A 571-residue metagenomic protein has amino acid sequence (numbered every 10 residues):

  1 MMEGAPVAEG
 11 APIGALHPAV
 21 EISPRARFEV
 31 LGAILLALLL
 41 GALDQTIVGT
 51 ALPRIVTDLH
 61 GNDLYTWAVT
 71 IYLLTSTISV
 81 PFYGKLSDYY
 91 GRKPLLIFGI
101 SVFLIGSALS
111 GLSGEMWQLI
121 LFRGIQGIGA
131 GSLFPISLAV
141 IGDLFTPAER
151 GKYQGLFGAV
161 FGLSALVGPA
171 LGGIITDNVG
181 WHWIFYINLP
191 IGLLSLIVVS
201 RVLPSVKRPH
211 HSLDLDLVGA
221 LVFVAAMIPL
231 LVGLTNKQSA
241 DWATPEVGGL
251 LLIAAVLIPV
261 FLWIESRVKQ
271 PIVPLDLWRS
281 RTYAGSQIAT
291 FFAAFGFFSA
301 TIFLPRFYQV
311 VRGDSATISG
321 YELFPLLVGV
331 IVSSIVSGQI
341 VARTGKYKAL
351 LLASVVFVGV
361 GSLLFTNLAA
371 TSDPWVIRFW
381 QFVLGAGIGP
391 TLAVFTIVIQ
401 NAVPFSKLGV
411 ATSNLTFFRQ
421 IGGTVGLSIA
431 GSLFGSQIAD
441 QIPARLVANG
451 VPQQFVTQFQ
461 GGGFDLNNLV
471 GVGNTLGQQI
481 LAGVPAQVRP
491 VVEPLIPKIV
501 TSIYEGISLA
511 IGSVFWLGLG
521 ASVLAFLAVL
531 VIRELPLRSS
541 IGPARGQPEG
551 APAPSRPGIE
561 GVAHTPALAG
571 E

Functional and structural regions predicted by a protein language model:
M2-V30, I34-L36, W263, R343 (+1 more regions): Transmembrane-helix exit segments and adjacent C-terminal regions of multi-pass membrane proteins
R27-S79, Q118, G180, V218-A220 (+6 more regions): Transmembrane core module of solute transporters
T50, V80-G219, F223, N236 (+3 more regions): Helix-loop-helix hairpins in multi-pass membrane proteins, especially solute transporters
L64, E149-L156, K407-N414: Cytoplasmic loop-to-transmembrane helix junctions
D177-L189, N236-V247, S315, S436-L519: A membrane-interface helix-boundary motif in multi-pass transporters
P190-R208, V224-N236, I253-R267, A525-R533: C-terminal membrane-cytosol helix-exit motif in multi-pass small-molecule transporters
A300, I377-N467, S513-L517, L530: Small-residue-rich alpha-helical segments with characteristic i,i+4
